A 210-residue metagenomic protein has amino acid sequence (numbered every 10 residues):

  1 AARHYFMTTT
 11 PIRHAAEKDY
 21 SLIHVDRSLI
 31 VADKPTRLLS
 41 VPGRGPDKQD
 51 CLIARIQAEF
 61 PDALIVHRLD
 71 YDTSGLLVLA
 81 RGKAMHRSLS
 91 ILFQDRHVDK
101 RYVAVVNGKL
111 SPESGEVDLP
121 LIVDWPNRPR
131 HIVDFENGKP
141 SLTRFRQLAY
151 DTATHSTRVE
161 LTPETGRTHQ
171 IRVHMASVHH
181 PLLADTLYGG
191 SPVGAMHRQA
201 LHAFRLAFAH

Functional and structural regions predicted by a protein language model:
A1-H210: RNA pseudouridine synthases
